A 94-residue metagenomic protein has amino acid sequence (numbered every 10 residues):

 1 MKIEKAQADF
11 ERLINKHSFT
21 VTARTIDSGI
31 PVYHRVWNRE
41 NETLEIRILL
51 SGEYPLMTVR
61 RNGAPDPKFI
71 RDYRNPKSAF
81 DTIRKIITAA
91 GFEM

Functional and structural regions predicted by a protein language model:
M1-R39, N62-K77, F92-M94: Negatively charged, low-complexity tracts enriched in Asp/Glu with abundant Ser/Thr
V32, E45, L56-T58: General beta-strand recognition
N41-S51: Broad, structure-driven detector of short, well-ordered beta-strand segments within folded domains
I46-I48, R71, I83-K85: Glycine-rich loops and low-complexity Gly/Arg-rich segments that provide flexible linkers or classic glycine-based
L49-A64: Short aromatic-glycine-(Arg/Gly/Cys) micro-motifs in beta-strand/loop hairpins
P76-I87: A short, charged, amphipathic alpha-helix used as a generic interaction element across diverse proteins
